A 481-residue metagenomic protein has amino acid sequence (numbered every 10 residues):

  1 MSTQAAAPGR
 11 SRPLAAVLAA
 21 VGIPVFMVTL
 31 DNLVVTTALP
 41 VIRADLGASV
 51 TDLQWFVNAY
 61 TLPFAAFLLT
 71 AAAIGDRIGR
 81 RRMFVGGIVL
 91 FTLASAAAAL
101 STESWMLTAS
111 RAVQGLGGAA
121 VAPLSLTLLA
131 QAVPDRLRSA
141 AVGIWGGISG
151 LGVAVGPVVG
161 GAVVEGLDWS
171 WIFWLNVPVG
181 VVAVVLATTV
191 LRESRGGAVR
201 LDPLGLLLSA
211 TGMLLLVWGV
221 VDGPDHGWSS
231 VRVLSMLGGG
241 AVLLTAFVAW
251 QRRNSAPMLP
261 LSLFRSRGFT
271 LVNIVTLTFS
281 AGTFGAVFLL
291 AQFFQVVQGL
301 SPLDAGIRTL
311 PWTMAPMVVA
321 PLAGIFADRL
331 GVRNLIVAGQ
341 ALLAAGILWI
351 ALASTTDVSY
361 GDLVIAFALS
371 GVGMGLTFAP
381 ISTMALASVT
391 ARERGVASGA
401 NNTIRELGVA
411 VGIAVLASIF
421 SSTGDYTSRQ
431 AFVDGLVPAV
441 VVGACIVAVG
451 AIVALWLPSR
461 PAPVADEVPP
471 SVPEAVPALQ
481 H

Functional and structural regions predicted by a protein language model:
M1-P13, L457-H481: Intrinsic disorder in cytosolic terminal tails and internal cytosolic loops of multi-pass membrane transporters
S2-T189, V318-A323, A327-T355, L363-V364: Transmembrane-helix bundle of Major Facilitator Superfamily
A7-S11, R136, V184-A210, R252-R267 (+3 more regions): Flexible interhelical linker loops that connect adjacent transmembrane helices in multi-pass membrane transporters
L14-L30, V35-T37, L46, V50 (+6 more regions): 12-transmembrane solute porter fold
A96, Y426-T427: Phosphate-handling active-site elements
S104, D168, E193-V199, G223-S229 (+1 more regions): Membrane-interface helix caps and helix-loop-helix hairpins in membrane proteins
R138, V177-R195, A210-D222, G239-N254 (+1 more regions): C-terminal membrane-cytosol helix-exit motif in multi-pass small-molecule transporters
G147, L151-L167, L214, W218 (+1 more regions): A gly/Pro-rich, aromatic-decorated transmembrane alpha-helix motif that marks the paired, flexible gating helices
